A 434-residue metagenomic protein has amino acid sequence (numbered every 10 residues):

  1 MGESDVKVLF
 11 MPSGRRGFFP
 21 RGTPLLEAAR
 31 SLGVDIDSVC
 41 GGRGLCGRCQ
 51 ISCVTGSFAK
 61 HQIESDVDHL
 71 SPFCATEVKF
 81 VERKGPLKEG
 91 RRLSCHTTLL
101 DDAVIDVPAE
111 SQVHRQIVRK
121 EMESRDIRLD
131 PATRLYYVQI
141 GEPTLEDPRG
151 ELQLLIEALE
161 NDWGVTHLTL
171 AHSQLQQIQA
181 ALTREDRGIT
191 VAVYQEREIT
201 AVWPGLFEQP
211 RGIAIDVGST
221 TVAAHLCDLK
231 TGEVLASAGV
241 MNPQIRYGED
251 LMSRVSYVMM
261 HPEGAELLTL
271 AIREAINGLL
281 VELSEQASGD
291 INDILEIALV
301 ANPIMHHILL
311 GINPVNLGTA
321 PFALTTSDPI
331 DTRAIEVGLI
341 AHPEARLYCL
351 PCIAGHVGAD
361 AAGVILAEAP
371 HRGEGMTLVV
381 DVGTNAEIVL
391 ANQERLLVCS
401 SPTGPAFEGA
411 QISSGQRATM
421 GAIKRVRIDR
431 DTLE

Functional and structural regions predicted by a protein language model:
M1-G14: Secondary-structure capping and domain/repeat boundary segments
S4-V6, V78-A214, S219, T231 (+3 more regions): Nucleotide/phosphate-binding catalytic cleft detector across ATP-hydrolyzing and phosphate-transferring enzymes
R16-Q62, A224, A238, E282-L283: N-terminal cofactor/phosphate-binding cores enriched in small/glycine residues, especially glycine-rich loops such as
D35-E64, P72-V78, E82-D102: Local cysteine-cluster metal-coordination motifs and their immediate loop/turn environment, predominantly Fe-S cluster
I215-S219, A224-L226, G232-M252, N316-P329 (+2 more regions): Glycine-rich phosphate-binding loop of actin/hexokinase-like ATP-binding domains
Y247-E263: A short small-residue
G264-S284, G415-E434: Conserved catalytic alpha/beta cores of large enzymes that bind or transform nucleotide phosphates and polynucleotides
